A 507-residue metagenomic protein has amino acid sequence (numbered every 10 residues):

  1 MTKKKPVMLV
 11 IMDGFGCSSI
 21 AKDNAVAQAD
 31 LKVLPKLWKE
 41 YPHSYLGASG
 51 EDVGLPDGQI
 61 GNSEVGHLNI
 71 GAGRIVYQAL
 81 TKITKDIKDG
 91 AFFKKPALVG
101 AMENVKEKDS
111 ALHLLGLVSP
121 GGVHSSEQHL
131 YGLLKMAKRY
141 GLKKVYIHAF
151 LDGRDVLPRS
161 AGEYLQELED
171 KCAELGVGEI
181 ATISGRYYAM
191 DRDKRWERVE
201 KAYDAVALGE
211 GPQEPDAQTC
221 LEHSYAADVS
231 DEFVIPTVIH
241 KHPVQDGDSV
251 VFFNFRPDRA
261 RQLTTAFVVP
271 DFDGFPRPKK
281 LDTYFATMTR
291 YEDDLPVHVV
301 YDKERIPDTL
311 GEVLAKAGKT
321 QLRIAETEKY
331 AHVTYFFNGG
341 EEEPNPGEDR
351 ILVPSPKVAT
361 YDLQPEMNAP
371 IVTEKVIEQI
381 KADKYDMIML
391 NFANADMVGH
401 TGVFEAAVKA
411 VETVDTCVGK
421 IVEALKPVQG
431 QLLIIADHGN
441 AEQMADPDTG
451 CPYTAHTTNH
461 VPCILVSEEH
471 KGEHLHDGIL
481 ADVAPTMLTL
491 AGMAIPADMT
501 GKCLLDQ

Functional and structural regions predicted by a protein language model:
M1-Q507: Feature captures the catalytic ectodomains and active-site-proximal regions of enzymes that hydrolyze or transfer
